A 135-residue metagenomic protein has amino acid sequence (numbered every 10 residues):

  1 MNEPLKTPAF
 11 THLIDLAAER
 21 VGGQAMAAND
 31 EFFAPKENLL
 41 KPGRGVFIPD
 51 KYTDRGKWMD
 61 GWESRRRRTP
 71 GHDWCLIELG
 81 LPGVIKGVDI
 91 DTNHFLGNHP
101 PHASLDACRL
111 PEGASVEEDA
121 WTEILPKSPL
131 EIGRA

Functional and structural regions predicted by a protein language model:
M1-T69, K86, H94-A120: Juxtadomain low-complexity/linker regions and immediately adjacent membrane-anchoring helices
P70-D73, G80-G87: Extended extracellular/luminal ectodomain segments enriched in beta-structured repeat modules
E78-L81, N98: Amphipathic alpha-helical protein-protein interaction segments
A120-P126: Intrinsically disordered, low-complexity linker/tail regions enriched in polar/charged residues
A135: Conserved small/polar residues in nucleotide/adenosyl-binding loops
